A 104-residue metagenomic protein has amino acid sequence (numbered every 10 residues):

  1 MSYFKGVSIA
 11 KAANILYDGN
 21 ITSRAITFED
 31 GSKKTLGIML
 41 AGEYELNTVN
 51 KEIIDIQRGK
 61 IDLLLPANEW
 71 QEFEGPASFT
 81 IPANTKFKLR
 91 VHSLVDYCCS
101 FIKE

Functional and structural regions predicted by a protein language model:
M1-S32: A short, N-terminal "cap"/entry segment at the start of jelly-roll beta-barrel domains of the cupin/DSBH fold
T22, I26, G37-L46, L65: Compact, glycine-rich, soluble single-domain proteins
T35, E45, D62, K88 (+1 more regions): General beta-strand recognition
I38, T48, L65, V91 (+1 more regions): Residue-level recognition of conserved beta-strand positions in structured domain cores
T48-D62: Short, conserved beta-strand element in jelly-roll/cupin
A67-F87: Short acidic-glycine-tyrosine-enriched beta hairpin
P82-E104: Ligand-binding loop in jelly-roll beta-barrel domains
